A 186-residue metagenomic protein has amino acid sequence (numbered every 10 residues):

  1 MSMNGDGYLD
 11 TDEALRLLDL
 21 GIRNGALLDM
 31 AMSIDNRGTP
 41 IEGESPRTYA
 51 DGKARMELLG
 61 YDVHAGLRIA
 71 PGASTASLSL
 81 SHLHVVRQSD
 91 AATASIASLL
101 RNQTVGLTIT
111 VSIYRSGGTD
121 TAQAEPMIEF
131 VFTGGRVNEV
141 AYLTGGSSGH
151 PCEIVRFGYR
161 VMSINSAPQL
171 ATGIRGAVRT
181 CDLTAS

Functional and structural regions predicted by a protein language model:
M1-S186: Glycine-rich, low-complexity intrinsically disordered segments
